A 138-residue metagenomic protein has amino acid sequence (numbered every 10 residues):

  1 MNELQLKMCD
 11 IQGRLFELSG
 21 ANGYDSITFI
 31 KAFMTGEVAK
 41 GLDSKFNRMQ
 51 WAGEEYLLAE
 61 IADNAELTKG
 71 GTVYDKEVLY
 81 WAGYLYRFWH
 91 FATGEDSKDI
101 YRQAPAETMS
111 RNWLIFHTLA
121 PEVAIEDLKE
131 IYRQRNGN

Functional and structural regions predicted by a protein language model:
M1, Q12-A62: N-terminal interaction modules that seed assembly of large macromolecular complexes
L4: Intrinsically disordered, low-complexity polar regions and short flexible loop motifs
C9: Glycine-rich and polybasic anion-binding loops at the starts of cofactor/ligand-binding domains
K45-R48, E60-L67, W113-A120: Short, charged low-complexity intrinsically disordered segments located at boundaries of structured domains
L57-D63, L67-G71, R133-N138: Intrinsically disordered, low-complexity regulatory/linker segments
L67-T108, N112: Charged interaction scaffolds used for protein-protein
T108-N138: Glycine-rich, aromatic-bearing surface loops/beta-hairpins
